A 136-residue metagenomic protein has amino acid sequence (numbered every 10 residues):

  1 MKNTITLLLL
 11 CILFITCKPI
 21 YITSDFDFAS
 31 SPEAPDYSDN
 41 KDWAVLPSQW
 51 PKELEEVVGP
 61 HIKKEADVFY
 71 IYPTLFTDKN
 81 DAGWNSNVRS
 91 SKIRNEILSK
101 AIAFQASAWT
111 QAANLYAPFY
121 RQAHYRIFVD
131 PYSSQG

Functional and structural regions predicted by a protein language model:
K2-L10: Sec-dependent signal peptide recognition, specifically the positively charged N-region followed immediately by
L13-T16: C-terminal motif of bacterial Sec signal peptides marking the signal peptidase cleavage site
K18-I20: Bacterial signal peptide processing site
F26, P35-D36, R94-N95: Intrinsically disordered, low-complexity linker/terminal regions across diverse proteins
D36-V58, L98-F104: Short alpha-helical segments and helix-capping/turn motifs at coil-helix boundaries
P60-K64, W109-Q111: Extracellular/periplasmic catalytic domains that process cell-envelope and extracellular macromolecules
E65-P73: Short beta-strand element of the alpha/beta-hydrolase
P73-G136: Active-site catalytic motif of lipid deacylating hydrolases and related acyltransferases
